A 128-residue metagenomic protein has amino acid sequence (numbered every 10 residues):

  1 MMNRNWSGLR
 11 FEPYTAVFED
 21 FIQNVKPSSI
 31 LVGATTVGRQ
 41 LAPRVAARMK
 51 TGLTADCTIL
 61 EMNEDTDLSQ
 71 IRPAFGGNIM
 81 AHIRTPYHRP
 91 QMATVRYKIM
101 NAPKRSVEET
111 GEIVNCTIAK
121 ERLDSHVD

Functional and structural regions predicted by a protein language model:
M1-D128: N-terminal glycine-rich FAD/FM-binding segment characteristic of electron-transfer flavoproteins
